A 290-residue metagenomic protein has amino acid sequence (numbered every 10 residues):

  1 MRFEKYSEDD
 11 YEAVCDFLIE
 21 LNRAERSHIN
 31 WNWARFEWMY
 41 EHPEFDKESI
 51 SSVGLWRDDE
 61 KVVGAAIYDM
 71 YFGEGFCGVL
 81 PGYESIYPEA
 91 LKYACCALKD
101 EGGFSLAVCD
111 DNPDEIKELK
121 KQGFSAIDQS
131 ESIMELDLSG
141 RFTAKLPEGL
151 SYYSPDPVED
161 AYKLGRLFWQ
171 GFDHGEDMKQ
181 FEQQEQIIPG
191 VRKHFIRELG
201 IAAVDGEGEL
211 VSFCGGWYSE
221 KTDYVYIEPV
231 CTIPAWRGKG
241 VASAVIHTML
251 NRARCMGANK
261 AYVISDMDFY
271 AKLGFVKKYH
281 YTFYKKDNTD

Functional and structural regions predicted by a protein language model:
M1-D16, S151-L164: A short beta-loop-alpha structural element at the N-terminal edge of CoA-dependent acyl/N-acetyltransferase catalytic
E8-Y11, I19-L98, G206-E228, I233: Conserved donor-binding loop and adjoining core beta-sheet/short helix segment in diverse acyl/aminoacyl transferases
A24-S27, W33-F36, F142, L146-K221: Flexible, substrate/cofactor-facing loop regions flanked by secondary structure within enzyme catalytic domains
V63-G64, D128, S212, A242 (+1 more regions): A structural microfeature
D69-G149, H280-D287: Acyl-donor-binding surface of acyltransferase catalytic domains
P81-E89, D114-I116, E209, V230-A244 (+2 more regions): Conserved glycine-rich acetyl-CoA-binding loop
P88-G103, A244-K260, D268-A271, V276: Conserved acyl-CoA
S105-V108, I227, A258-S265: Conserved hydrophobic beta-strand within the GNAT/NAT acetyltransferase core sheet that lines the active-site cleft
